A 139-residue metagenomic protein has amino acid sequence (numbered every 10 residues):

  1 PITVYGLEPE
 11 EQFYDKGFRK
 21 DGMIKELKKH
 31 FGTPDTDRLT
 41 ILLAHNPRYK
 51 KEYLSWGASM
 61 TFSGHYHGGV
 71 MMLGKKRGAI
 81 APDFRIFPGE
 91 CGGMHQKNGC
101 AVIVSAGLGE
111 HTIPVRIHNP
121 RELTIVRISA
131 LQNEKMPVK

Functional and structural regions predicted by a protein language model:
P1-K139: Soluble catalytic domains of enzymes that build or remodel membrane lipids, polysaccharides, and related
